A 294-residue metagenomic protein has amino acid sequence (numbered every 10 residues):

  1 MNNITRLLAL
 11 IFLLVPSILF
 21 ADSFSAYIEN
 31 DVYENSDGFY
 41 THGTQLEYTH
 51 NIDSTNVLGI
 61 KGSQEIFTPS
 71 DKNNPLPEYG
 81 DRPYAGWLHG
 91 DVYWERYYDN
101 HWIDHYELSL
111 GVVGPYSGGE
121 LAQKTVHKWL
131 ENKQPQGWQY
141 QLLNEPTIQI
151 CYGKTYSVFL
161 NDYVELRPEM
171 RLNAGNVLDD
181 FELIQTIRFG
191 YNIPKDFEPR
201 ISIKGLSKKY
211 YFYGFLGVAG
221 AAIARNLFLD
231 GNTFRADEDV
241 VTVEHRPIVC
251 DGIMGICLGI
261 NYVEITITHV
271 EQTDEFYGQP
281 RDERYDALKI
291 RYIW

Functional and structural regions predicted by a protein language model:
F20-D22, N51-L58, Y97-H105, S157-L166 (+1 more regions): Short loop/turn motifs that connect adjacent beta-strands in outer-membrane beta-barrel proteins
D22-V57: N-terminal ordered "arm"
S23-S25, E29-E34, S70-P75, N192-W294: Outer membrane beta-barrel transmembrane domains
S25-E29, G59-E65, E107-V113, R167-N173 (+3 more regions): Transmembrane beta-strands of outer-membrane beta-barrel proteins
V32-E34, I52, I66-K72, Y98 (+6 more regions): Gram-negative outer-membrane beta-barrel proteins
G38-T44, Y84-L88, D104, N144-I150 (+5 more regions): Residues that define the transmembrane beta-barrel architecture of outer-membrane proteins
T44-H50, G62, G90-R96, L110 (+6 more regions): Residues on the lipid-exposed face of transmembrane beta-strands in outer-membrane beta-barrel proteins
S54-A122: Long, hydrophobic/aromatic-enriched structural stretches that serve as scaffold segments
